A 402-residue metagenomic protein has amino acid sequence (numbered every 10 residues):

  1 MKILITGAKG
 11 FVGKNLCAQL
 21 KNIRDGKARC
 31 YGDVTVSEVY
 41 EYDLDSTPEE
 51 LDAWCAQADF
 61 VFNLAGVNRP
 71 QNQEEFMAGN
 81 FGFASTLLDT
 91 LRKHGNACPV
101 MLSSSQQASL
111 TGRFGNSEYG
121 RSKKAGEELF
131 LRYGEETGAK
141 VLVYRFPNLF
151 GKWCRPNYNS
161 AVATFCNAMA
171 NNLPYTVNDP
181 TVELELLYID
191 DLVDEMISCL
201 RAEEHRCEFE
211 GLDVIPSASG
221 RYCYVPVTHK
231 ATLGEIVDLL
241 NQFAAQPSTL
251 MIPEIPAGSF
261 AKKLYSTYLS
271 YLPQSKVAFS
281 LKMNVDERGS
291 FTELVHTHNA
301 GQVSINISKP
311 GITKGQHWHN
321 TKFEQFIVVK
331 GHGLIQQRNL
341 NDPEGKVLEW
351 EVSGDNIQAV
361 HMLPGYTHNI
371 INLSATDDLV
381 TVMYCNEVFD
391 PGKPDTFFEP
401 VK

Functional and structural regions predicted by a protein language model:
M1-G26: N-terminal Rossmann NAD(P)H-binding glycine-rich loop of SDR-like oxidoreductase domains
L44-T86, T90-H94, Q107-F114: NAD(P)H-binding glycine-rich loop region in Rossmannoid oxidoreductase-like domains and their noncatalytic homologs
S85-E127, G134-T137, L142: Conserved Rossmann-fold NAD(P)-dependent oxidoreductase catalytic core, especially the SDR/UDP-sugar
E128-P156, L173-V182, S217: Conserved beta-loop-beta element that borders a ligand/cofactor-binding pocket
P147, T164-L187, C207, I215-V225: A conserved pocket-lining segment of Rossmann-fold NAD(P)-dependent short-chain dehydrogenase/reductase
P156-T164, T181-A202, R206-E208, G234: Substrate-positioning beta->alpha
S198, A202-M283: Mid/C-terminal beta-alpha module of Rossmann-like enzyme folds, strongest in SDR-family dehydrogenases/epimerases
S275-Q316: A short glycine-rich, His/Asp/Glu-containing loop-to-beta-strand
